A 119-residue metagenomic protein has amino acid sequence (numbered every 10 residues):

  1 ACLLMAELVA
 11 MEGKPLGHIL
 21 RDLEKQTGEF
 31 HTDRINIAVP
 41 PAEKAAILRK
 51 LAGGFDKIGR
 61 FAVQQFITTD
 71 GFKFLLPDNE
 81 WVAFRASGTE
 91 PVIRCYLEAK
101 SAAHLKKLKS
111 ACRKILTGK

Functional and structural regions predicted by a protein language model:
A1-Y96, S101-K119: Phosphate-binding and adjacent anionic-ligand microenvironments
